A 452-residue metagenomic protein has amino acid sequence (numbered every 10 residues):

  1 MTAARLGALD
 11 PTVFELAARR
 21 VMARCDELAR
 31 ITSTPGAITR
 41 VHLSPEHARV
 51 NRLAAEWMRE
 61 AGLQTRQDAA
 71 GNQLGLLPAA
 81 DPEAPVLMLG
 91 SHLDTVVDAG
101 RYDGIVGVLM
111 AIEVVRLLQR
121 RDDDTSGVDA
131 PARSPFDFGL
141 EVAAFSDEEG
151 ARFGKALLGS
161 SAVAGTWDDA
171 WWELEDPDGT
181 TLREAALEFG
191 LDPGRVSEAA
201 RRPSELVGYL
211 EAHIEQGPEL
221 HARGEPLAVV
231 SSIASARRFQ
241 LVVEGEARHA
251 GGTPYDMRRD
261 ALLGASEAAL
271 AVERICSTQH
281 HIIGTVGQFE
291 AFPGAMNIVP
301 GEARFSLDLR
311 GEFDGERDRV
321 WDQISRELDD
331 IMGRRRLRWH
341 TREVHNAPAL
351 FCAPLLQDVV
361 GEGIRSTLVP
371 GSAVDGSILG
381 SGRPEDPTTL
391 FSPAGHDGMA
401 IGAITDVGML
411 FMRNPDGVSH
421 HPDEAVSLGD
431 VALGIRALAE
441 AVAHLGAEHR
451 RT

Functional and structural regions predicted by a protein language model:
T2-S44, W171, E343: N-terminal capping segment at the start of a domain
E15-A18, A29-R30, T181-S231, A269-R274 (+2 more regions): Active-site-adjacent substrate-binding region of metalloamidase/peptidase-like peptide-processing proteins
V21-R24, A29, L87-S91, G376 (+2 more regions): Zn-dependent metallopeptidase/amidohydrolase metal-coordination segment
S33-P78: A non-catalytic alpha/beta surface segment that caps or lines the substrate-entry region of metallo-dependent hydrolase
T39-L43, T285-G294, S306-F313, R338-D358: A short beta-alpha structural unit
L89, D98-E148, R237-V243, H249-I275 (+2 more regions): Alpha-helical metal-binding/catalytic segments enriched in His/Glu/Asp
P135, D147-E148, R152-D314: Midchain, well-structured core segments that form catalytic/ion-binding scaffolds
S231-I233, H249, T253-T278, R326 (+1 more regions): His/Asp/Glu-rich mid-to-C-terminal helical/loop segments that flank catalytic regions of hydrolases
